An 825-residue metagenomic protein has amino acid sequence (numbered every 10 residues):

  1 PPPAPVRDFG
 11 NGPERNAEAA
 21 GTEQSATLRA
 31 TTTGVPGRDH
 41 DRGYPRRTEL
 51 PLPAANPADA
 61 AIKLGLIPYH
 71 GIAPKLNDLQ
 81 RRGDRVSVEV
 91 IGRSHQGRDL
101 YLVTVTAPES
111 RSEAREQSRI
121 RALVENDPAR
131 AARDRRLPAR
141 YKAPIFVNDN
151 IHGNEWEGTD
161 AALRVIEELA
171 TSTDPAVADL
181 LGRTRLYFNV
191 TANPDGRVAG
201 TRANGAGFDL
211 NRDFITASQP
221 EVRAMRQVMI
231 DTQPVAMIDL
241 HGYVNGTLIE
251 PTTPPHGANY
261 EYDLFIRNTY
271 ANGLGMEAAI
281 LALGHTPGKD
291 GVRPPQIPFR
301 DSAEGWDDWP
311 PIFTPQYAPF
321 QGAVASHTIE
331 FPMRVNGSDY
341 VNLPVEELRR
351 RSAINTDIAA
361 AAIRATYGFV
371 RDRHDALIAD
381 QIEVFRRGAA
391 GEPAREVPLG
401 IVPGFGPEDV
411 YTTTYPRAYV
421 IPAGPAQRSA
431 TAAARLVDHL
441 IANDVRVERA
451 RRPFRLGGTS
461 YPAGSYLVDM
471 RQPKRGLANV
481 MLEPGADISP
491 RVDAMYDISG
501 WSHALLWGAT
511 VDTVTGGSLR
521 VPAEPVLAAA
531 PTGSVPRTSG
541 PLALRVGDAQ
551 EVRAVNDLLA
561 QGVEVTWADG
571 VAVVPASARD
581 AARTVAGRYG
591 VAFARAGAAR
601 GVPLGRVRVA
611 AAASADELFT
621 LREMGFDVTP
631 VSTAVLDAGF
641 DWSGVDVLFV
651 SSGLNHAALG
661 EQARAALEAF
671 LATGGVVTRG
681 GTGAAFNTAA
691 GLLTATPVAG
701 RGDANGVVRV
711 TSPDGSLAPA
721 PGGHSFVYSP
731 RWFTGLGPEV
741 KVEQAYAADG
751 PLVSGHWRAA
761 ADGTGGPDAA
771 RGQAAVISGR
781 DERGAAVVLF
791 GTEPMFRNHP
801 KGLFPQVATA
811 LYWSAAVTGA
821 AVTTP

Functional and structural regions predicted by a protein language model:
P1-P3: Secretory targeting and sorting signals
P5-R93, D99-T104, S110-R111, E116-W156 (+4 more regions): Intrinsic-disorder/low-complexity accessory segments
R140-N148, T159-A206: Short helix-loop-beta-strand segments that form the rim/entrance of peptidase-like active sites
A162-I166, V222, R664, V807: Amphipathic alpha-helical segments in well-structured domains
P175-D179, L210, S218-P220: Histidine/cysteine- and/or acidic
N189, G196-A203, M237-T253, M276 (+2 more regions): Core alpha/beta catalytic barrel or barrel-like domain that forms the active/cofactor pocket in diverse metabolic
N204-F214: Short, charged loop segments at secondary-structure junctions
S218-V222, Q227-A282: Active-site-proximal loop/hinge segments that shape catalytic or ion-binding/gating pockets
